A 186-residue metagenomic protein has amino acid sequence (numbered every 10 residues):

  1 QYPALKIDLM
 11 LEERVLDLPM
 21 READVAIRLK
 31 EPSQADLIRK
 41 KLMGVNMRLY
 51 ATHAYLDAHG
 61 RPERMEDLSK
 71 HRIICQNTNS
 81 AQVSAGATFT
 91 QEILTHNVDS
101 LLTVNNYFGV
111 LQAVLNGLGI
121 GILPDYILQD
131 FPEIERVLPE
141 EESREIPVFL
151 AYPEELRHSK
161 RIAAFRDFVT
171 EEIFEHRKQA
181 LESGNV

Functional and structural regions predicted by a protein language model:
Q1, F168-H176: Generic non-transmembrane alpha-helical segments
Q1-A35, V186: Central regulatory/effector-binding core of bacterial HTH transcription factors
E13, H53, E154-L156: Residue-level signal for short, function-critical loop segments
M20, P32-V148, E175-V186: C-terminal regulatory
V148-H158: A bilobed periplasmic-binding-protein/Venus flytrap-type ligand-binding module shared by bacterial periplasmic
R157-E171: Short amphipathic alpha-helical coupling segments at ligand-binding clamshell hinges and other catalytic/signaling
